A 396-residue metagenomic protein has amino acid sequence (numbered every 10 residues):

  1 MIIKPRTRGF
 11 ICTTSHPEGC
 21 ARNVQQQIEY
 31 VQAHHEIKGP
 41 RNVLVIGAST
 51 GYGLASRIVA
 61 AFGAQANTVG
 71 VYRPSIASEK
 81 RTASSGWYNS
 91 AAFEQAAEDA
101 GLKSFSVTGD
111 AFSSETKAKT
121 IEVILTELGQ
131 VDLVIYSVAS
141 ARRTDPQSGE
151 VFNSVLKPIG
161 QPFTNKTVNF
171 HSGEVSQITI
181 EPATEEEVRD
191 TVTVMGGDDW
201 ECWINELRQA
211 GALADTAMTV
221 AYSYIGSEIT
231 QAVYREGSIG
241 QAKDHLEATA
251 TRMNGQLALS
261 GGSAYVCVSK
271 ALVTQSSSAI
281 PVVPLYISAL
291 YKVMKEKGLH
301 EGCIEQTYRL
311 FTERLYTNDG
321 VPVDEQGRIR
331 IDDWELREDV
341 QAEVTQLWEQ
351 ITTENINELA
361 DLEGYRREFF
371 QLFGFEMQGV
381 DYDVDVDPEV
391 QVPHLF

Functional and structural regions predicted by a protein language model:
M1-K38, V188-R189: Class I SAM-dependent methyltransferase Rossmann-like catalytic core, especially the SAM/SAH-binding loop
H35-R73, A77: Canonical Rossmann dinucleotide-binding motif of NAD(H)/NADP(H)-dependent dehydrogenases/reductases, specifically
I46, V131-A139, V151, M218-S223: Rossmann-fold scaffold of SDR-type NAD(P)-dependent oxidoreductases
Q65-F105, D110: Glycine-rich phosphate-binding loop and adjoining beta1-alpha1-beta2 segment of Rossmann-like nucleotide-binding folds
F105, K119-S148: A glycine-rich helix->loop->beta "capping" turn within Rossmann-like NAD(P)(H)-dependent oxidoreductase domains
T108-T120: The beta1-alpha1 cofactor-binding region of Rossmann-like NAD(H)/NADP(H)-dependent oxidoreductases
N153-G261, V268-Y291: Catalytic loop of short-chain dehydrogenase/reductase
M195, R252, S260-S269, V283-V392: C-terminal helical subdomain
